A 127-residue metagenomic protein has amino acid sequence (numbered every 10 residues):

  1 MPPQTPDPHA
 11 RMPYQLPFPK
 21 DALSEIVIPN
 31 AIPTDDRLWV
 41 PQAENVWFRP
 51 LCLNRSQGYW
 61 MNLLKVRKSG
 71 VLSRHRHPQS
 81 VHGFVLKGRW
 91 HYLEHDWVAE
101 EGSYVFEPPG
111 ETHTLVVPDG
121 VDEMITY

Functional and structural regions predicted by a protein language model:
M1-G58: A short, N-terminal "cap"/entry segment at the start of jelly-roll beta-barrel domains of the cupin/DSBH fold
W47, V81, D122: Residues that flank catalytic or metal-binding motifs in active/ligand-binding sites
C52, R67, P108: Residue-level detector of conserved, well-ordered beta-strand and adjacent loop positions that form binding/recognition
M61-K65: Short, well-ordered beta-strand segments enriched in hydrophobic/aromatic residues
R67-S69, R74-E94: Glycine- and acidic-residue-biased ligand/ion/polar-headgroup-sensing regions
L93-T114: Short acidic-glycine-tyrosine-enriched beta hairpin
V105-F106, G120-Y127: A short hydrophobic beta-strand segment most commonly corresponding to one strand of the jelly-roll/cupin
